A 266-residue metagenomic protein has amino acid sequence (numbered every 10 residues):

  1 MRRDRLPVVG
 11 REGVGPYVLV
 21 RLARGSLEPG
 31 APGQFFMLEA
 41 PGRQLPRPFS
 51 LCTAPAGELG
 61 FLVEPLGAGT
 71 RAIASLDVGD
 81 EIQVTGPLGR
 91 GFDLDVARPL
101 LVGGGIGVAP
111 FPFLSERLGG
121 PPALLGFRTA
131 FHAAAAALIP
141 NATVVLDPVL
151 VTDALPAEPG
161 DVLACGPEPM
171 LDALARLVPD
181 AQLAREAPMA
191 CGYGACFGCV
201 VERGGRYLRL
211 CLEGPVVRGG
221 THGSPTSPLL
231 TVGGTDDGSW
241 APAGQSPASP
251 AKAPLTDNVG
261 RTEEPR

Functional and structural regions predicted by a protein language model:
M1-G30, T152, V216-P247, K252-A253 (+1 more regions): Iron-sulfur (Fe-S) cluster-binding modules
R2-V78: Ferredoxin-reductase
E12, A54, L76, D93-D95 (+3 more regions): Solvent-exposed alpha-helices and their adjacent loops that cap or buttress functional pockets in soluble metabolic
A68-M189, A241, V259: FNR/FR-type flavoprotein reductase catalytic core
A187-P215: Local cysteine-cluster metal-coordination motifs and their immediate loop/turn environment, predominantly Fe-S cluster
